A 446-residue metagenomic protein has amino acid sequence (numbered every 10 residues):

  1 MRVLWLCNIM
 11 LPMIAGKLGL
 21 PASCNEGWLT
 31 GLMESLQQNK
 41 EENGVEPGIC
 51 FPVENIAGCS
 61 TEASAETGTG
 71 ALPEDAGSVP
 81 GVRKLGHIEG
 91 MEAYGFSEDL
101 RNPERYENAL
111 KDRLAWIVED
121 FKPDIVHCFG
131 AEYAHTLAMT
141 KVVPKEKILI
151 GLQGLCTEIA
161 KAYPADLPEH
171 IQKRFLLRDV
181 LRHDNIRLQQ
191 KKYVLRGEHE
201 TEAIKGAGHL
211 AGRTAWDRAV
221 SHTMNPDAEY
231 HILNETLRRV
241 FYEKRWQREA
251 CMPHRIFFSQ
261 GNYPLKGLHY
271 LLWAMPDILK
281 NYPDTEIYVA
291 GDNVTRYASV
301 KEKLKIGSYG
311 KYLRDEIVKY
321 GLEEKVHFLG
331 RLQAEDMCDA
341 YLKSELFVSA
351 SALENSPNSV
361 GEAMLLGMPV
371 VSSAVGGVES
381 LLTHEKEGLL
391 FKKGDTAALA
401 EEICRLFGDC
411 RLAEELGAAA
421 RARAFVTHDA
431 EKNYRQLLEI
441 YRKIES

Functional and structural regions predicted by a protein language model:
M1-P80, E89-E92: N-terminal subdomain of nucleotide-sugar transferases
L4, Q247-K266, L272-M275, I287-A290: Conserved donor-binding/catalytic core segment of Leloir-type glycosyltransferases
V118, D339-S344: Short alpha-helical donor nucleotide-sugar binding micro-motif in glycosyltransferases
K173-L210, A219, T223: Membrane-proximal helix-turn-helix segments that form the acceptor-binding/catalytic region of lipid-linked
K301-R331: Nucleotide-activated donor-binding/catalytic signature segment of Leloir-type glycosyltransferases, i.e., the conserved
A352: Aromatic "clamp/platform" in nucleotide-sugar-dependent glycosyltransferases that forms part of the donor/acceptor
P369-S372: Short hydrophobic beta-strand element within catalytic cores of glycosyltransferases and related nucleotide-activated
H384-E385, L389-T396, R405-C410: Conserved acidic donor-binding segment of nucleotide-sugar-dependent glycosyltransferases
